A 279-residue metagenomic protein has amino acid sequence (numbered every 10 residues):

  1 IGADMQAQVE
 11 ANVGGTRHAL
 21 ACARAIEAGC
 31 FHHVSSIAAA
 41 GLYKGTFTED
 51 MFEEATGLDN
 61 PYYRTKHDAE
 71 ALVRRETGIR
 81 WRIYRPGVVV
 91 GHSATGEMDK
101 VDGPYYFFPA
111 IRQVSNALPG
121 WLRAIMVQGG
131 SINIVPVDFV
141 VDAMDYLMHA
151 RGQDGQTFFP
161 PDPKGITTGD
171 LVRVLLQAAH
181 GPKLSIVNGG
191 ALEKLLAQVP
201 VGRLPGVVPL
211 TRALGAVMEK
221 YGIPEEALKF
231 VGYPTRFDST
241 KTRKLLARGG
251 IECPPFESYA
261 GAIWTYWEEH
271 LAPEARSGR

Functional and structural regions predicted by a protein language model:
G2-Q6, E10, G14-P61, W81-R82: Conserved Rossmann-fold NAD(P)-dependent oxidoreductase catalytic core, especially the SDR/UDP-sugar
V9, V13, L58-H67, V101 (+2 more regions): Short-chain dehydrogenase/reductase
N12-H18, G130-A143, M148, P161-T167 (+1 more regions): C-terminal, well-structured subdomains that either form a transmembrane helix-short loop-helix hairpin in multi-pass
V13-A19, T65-V73, F107, V140: Conserved catalytic Lys-bearing alpha helix of Rossmann-like short-chain dehydrogenase/reductases
A21-C22, T56-G87, H92: Active-site Tyr-X1-5-Lys
F108-I125, S131-K183: Alpha-helical substrate-binding/gating segment
A110-V127, K194-R248: A hydrophobic C-terminal alpha-helical subdomain
E226-L228, G232-R279: Amphipathic terminal alpha-helices
